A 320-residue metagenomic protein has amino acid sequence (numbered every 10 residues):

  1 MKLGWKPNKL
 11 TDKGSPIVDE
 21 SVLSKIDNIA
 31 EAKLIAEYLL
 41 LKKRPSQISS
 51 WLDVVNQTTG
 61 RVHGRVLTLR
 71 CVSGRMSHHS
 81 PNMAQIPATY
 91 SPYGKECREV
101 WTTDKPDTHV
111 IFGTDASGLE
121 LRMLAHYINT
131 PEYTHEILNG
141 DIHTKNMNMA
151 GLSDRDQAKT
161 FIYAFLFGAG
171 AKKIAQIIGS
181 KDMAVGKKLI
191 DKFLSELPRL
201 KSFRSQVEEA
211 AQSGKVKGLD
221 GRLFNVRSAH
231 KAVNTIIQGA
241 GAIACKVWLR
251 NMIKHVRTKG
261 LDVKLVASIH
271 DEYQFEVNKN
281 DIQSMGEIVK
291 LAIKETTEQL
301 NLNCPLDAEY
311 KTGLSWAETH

Functional and structural regions predicted by a protein language model:
M1-G4, S117-E132, M147: Short active-site loop/helix that positions an aromatic residue
M1-Y93, K105-V110, S117-E120, S180 (+4 more regions): Conserved "right-hand" nucleotidyltransferase catalytic core of DNA-directed polymerases
K6-N8, N28, L69, N148-I269 (+3 more regions): Conserved catalytic core of nucleic-acid polymerases
K6-T11, I128-G140: Cytochrome P450 catalytic domain signature, combining two hallmark sequence patches
I26, S50-N56, P87-T89, C97 (+5 more regions): Short, contiguous acidic/charged loop-to-helix segments that flank catalytic cores in large enzymes
C97, D107-T114, M123, Y133: Feature marking long nucleic-acid-engaging regions of large polymerase/nuclease enzymes
E120, N139, H143, G241 (+1 more regions): Hydrophobic (often cysteine-bearing) scaffold residues that line and stabilize catalytic clefts of nucleotide/cofactor
L291-L300: A common structural junction motif
